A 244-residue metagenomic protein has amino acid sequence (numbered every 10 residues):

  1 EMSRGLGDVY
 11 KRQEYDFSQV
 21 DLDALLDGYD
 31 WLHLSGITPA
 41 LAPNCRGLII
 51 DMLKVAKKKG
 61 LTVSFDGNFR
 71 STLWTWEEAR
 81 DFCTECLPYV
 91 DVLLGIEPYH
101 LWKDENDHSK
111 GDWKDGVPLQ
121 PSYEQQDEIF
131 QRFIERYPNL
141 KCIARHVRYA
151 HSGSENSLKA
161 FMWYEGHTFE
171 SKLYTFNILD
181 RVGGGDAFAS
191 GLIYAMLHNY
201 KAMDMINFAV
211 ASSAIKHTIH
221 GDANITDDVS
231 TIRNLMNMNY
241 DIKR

Functional and structural regions predicted by a protein language model:
E1-Y10: Single conserved hydrophobic/aromatic residue that forms the stacking wall/gate of nucleotide- or nucleobase-binding
M2, A24-L25, C86, R136: Structural alpha-helical scaffold elements that stabilize or flank donor/cofactor-binding regions in carbohydrate
S18-D27: Short amphipathic alpha-helix with an adjacent loop that forms part of the alpha/beta core around
W31-I37, T62-R70, A144-H146: Short beta-strands and strand-loop turn motifs
L48-G60, F82-Y89: Catalytic-core regions built around general acid/base machinery
K57-T62, Y137-K141: A short helix->loop->beta-strand "cap" motif at the edges of active sites that frequently abuts
L73-G166: Conserved phosphate/ATP/ADP-binding segment of small-molecule kinases
K172-M238, I242: Conserved post-catalytic alpha-helical subdomain immediately downstream of the catalytic base and nucleotide-binding
